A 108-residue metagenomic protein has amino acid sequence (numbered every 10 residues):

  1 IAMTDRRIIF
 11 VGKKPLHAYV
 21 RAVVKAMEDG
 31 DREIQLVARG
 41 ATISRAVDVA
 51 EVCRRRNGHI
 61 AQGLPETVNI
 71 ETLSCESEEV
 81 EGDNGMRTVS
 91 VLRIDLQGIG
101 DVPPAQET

Functional and structural regions predicted by a protein language model:
I1-M27: Histone-fold modules and their flanking histone-like tails across chromatin and transcription assemblies
D5-R7, G30-R32, T88-L92: Core residues of folded domains in eukaryotic genome-function proteins
F10, Q35-V37, R93-D95: Beta-strand cores of modular interaction/reader domains in eukaryotic scaffold and signaling proteins, especially PDZ
K14, V37-R39, Q97-I99: Structured beta-strand/turn binding interfaces of compact recognition modules in eukaryotic regulators
V24-A26, I34, G82-G85: Beta-strand elements of modular eukaryotic interaction domains
D29-S44: Short glycine-rich, basic-tinged beta-strand/loop micro-motifs
A41-A61: Conserved helicase motor "Helicase C" RecA-like lobe of SF1/SF2 P-loop NTPases
P65-T108: C-terminal edge-of-domain segments
